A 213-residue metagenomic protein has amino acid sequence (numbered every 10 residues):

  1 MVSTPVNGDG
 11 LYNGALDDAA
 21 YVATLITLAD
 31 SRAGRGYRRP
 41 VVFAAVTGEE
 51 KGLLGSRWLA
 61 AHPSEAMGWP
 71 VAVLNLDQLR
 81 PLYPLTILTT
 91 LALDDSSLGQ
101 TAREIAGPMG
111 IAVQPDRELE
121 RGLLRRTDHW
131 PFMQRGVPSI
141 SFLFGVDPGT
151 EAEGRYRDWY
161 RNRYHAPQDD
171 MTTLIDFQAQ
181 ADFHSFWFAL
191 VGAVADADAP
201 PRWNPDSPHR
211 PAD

Functional and structural regions predicted by a protein language model:
V2-L53, W187: Alpha-helical metal-binding/catalytic segments enriched in His/Glu/Asp
P5-G8, Q78-P81, Y160-R161, H165: Short connector loops/turns at beta-strand edges and beta->alpha or beta->beta junctions
G10, G36-Y37, V46-R155: Metal-dependent peptidase/peptidase-like ectodomains
G10-N13, T86, Q168-T172: Short amphipathic alpha-helical segments at helix-loop
A15-A23, E50-L54, A92-S96, L123-R126 (+1 more regions): Soluble non-cytosolic domains of exported or imported proteins
V22-D30, R57, Q100-E104, W130 (+2 more regions): Solvent-exposed, polar/charged alpha-helical surfaces in well-ordered, non-transmembrane soluble domains, broadly
A23, A45-T47, K51-G52, A60-H62 (+4 more regions): Contiguous hydrophobic segments
D30, G34, V42, L143 (+1 more regions): His/Asp/Glu-rich mid-to-C-terminal helical/loop segments that flank catalytic regions of hydrolases
